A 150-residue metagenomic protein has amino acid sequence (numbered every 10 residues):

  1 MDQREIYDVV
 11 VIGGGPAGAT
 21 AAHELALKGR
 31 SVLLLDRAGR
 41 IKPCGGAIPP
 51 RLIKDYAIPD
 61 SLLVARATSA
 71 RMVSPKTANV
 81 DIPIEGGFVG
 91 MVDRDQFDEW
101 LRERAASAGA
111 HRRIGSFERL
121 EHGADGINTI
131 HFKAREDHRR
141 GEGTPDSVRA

Functional and structural regions predicted by a protein language model:
D2-G15, L33: Beta1/beta-strand and adjacent pyrophosphate-binding region of the FAD-binding site in flavoprotein oxidoreductases
V10, H23-C44: Glycine-rich FAD pyrophosphate-binding loop
G14-G15, D36-A38, P75, G115-S116: Fold-independent oxyanion-binding glycine-rich loops and adjacent beta-strand/coil segments at enzyme active sites
G18-A19: N-terminal Rossmann-fold NAD(P) dinucleotide-binding loop
H23, L27, K54, E103 (+1 more regions): Short, well-ordered alpha-helices that flank and scaffold nucleotide-derived cofactor binding pockets
G39-I41, P49, T77, E118: Short active-site-proximal "capping" loops at secondary-structure junctions
G46-T77: N-terminal glycine-rich dinucleotide-binding loop that anchors FAD/FMN and/or NAD(P) in oxidoreductases
R66, M72-A150: Conserved N-terminal helical subregion
